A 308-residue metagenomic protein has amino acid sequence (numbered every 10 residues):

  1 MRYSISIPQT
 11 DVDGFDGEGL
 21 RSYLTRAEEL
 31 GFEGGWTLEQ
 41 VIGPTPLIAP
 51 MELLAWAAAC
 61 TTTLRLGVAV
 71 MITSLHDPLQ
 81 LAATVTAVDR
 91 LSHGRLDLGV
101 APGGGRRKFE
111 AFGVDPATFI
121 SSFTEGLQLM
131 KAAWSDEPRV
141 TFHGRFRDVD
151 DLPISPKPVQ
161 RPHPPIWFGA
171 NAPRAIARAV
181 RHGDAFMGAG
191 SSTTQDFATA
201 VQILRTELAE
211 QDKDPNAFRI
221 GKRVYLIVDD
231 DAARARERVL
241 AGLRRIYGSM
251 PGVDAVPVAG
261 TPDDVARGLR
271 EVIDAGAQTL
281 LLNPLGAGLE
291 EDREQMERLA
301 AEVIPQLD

Functional and structural regions predicted by a protein language model:
M1-D308: Active-site-adjacent structural elements that line small-molecule/cofactor binding pockets in enzymes
